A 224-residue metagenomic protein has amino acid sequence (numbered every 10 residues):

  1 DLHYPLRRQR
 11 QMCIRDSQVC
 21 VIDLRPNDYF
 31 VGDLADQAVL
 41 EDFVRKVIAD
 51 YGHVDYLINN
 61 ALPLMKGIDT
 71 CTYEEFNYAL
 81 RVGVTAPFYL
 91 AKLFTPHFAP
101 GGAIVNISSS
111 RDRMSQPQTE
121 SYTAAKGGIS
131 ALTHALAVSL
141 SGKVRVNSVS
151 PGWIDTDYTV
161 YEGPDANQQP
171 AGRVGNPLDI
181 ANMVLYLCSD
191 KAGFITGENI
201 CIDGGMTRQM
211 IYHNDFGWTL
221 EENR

Functional and structural regions predicted by a protein language model:
D1-R10, I14: Single conserved hydrophobic/aromatic residue that forms the stacking wall/gate of nucleotide- or nucleobase-binding
N60-M65, G205: Conserved NAD(P)H cofactor-binding loop of Rossmann-fold oxidoreductase domains
G67-N77, D165: Substrate-binding pocket helix/loop in short-chain dehydrogenase/reductase
A91, A125, T133: Active-site helix of classical SDR
P96, A137-G142, G193: Alpha-helical segment proximal to the catalytic Tyr-Lys
S148, G163-I195, I202-G204, R224: C-terminal helical subdomain
T196-R224: Short C-terminal tail/terminal secondary-structure segment of NAD(P)H-dependent dehydrogenase/reductase domains
